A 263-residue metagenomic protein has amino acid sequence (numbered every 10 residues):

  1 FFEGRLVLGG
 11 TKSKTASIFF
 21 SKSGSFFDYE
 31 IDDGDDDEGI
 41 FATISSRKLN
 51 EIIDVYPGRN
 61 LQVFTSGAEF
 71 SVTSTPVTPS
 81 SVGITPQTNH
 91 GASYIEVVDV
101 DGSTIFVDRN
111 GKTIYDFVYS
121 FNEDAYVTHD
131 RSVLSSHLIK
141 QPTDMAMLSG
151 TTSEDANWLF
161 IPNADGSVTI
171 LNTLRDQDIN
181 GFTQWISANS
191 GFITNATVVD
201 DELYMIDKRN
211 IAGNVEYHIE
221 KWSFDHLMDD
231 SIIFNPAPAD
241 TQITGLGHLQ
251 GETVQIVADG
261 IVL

Functional and structural regions predicted by a protein language model:
F1-T11, K48-P57: Beta-strand-rich domains and repeat architectures in extracellular enzymes and scaffolds, especially beta-propellers
V7, Q62, F70, T169-L171: Conserved hydrophobic/aromatic positions in well-ordered beta-strands
G9-D37, V72-G83: Beta-propeller domains
G10, F64-S66, T73, D108 (+1 more regions): Structural signature of WD-repeat beta-propellers
K12, I40, R47-N50, R59 (+4 more regions): Beta-sheet repeat architectures centered on beta-propellers
Y29-S46, G58-L61: Core mixed alpha/beta domains of very large multi-subunit molecular machines
I95: Thiamine diphosphate
